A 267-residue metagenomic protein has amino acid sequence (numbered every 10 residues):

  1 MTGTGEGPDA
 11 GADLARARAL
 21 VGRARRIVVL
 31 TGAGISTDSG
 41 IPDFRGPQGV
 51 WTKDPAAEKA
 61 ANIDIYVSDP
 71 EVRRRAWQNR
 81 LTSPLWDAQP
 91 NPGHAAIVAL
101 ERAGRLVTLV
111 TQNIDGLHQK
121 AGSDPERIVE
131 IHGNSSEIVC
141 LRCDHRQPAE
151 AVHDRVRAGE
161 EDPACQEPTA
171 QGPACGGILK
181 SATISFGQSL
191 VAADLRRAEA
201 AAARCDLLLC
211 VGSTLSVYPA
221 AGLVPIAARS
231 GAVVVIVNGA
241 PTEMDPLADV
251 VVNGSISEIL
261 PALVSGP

Functional and structural regions predicted by a protein language model:
M1-P267: Conserved catalytic core of sirtuin-type NAD+-dependent deacylases
